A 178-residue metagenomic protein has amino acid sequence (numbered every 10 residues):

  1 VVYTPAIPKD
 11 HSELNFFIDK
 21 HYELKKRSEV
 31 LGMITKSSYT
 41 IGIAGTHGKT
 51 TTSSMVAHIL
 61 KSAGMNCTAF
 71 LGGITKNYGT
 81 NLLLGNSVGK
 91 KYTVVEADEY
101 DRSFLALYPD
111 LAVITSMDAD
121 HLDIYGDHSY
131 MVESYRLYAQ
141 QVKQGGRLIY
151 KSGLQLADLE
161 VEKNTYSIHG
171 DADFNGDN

Functional and structural regions predicted by a protein language model:
P5-T165: Phosphate-binding loop of NTP-binding sites
A63, D171-N178: Short, intrinsically disordered, charge-balanced linker/junction segments flanking boundaries in proteins
